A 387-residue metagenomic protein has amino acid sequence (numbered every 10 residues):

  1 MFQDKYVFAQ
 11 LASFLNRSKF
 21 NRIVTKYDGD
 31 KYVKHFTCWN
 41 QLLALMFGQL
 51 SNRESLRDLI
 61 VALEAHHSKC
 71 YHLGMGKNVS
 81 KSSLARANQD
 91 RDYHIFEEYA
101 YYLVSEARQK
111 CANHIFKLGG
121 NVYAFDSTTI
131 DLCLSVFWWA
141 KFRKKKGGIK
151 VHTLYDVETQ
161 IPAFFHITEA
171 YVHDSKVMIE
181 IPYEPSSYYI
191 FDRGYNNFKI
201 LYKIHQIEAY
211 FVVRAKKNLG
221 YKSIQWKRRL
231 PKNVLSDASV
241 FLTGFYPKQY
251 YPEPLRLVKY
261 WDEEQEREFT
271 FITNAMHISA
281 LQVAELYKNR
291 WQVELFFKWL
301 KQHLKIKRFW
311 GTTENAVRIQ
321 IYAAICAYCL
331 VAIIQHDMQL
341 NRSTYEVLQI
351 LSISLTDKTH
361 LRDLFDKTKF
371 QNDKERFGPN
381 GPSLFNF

Functional and structural regions predicted by a protein language model:
M1-D58, Q89-R91, E98, Y102 (+3 more regions): Single, function-defining residue in the core of a domain
S55-L73: DNA-recognition alpha helix
K69, Y93-E97, E106: Short helix C-cap/helix-to-loop transition motifs enriched in small/turn-promoting residues
L73-R91: Major-groove recognition helix of helix-turn-helix-like DNA-binding domains
S82-R86, A107-K110, T368-K374: Short alpha-helical linear motifs
S105-A112, D174-S175: A short, well-structured juxtamembrane/interface segment
A140: A glycine- and small-aliphatic-rich helix-loop capping segment at beta-alpha/alpha-beta transitions that lines
